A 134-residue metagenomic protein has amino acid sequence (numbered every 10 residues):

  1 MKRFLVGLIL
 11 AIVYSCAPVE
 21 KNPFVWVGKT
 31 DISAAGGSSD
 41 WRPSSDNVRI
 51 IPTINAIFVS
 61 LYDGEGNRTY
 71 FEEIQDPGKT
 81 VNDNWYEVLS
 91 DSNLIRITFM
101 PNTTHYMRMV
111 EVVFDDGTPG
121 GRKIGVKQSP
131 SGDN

Functional and structural regions predicted by a protein language model:
M1-C16: Sec-dependent bacterial lipoprotein signal peptides
V13-A34: Bacterial Sec-dependent N-terminal signal peptides
V27-W41, W85-Y86: Short beta-strand segments of immunoglobulin-like
S39-P43, V110-V112: Buried hydrophobic-core signal for structured, non-transmembrane domains
D46-R96: Surface-exposed binding patches on compact interaction domains or structured appendages
L94-H105: Short, solvent-exposed, Trp/other aromatic-anchored flexible loops in extracytoplasmic proteins
T104-T118: A short beta-strand micro-motif common to beta-rich folds, especially ectodomain repeats
T118-N134: C-terminal edge beta-strand
